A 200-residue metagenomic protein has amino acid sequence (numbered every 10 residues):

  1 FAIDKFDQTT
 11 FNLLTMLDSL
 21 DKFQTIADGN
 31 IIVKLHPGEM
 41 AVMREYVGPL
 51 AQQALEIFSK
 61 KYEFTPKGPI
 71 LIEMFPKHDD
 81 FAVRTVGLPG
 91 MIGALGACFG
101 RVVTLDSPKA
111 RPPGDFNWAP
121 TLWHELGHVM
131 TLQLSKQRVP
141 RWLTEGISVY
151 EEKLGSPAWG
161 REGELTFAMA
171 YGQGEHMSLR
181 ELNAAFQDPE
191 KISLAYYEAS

Functional and structural regions predicted by a protein language model:
F1-M16: Alpha-helical protein-protein interaction scaffolds
L14-Q24: Short domain-boundary/entry signatures in modular proteins, especially in secreted/extracellular architectures
F23-R141, E151-G160, F167-Y196: Juxtacatalytic substrate-recognition/specificity segment
T144: Peptidyl-prolyl cis-trans isomerase
A199-S200: Acidic, S/T/G-rich, low-cysteine, solvent-exposed domains in lumenal/extracellular/periplasmic regions of secretory
